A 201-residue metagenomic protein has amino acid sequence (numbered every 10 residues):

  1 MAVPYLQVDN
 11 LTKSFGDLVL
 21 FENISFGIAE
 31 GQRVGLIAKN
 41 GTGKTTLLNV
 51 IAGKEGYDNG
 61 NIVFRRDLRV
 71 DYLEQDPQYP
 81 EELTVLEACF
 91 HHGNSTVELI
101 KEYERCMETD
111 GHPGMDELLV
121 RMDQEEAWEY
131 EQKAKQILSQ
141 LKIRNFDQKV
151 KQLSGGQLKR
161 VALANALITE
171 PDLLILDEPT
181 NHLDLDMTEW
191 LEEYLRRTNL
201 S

Functional and structural regions predicted by a protein language model:
M1-S201: ABC ATP-binding cassette signature C-motif
